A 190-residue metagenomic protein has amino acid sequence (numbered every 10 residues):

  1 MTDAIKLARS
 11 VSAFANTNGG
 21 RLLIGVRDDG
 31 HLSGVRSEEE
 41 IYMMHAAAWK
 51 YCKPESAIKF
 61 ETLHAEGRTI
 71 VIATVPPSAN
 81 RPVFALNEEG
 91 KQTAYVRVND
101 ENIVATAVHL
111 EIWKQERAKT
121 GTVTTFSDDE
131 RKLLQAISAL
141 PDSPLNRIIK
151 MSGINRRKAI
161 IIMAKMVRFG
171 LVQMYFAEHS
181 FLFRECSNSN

Functional and structural regions predicted by a protein language model:
M1-N190: Conserved N-terminal catalytic/coupling substructures associated with nucleotide/phosphate chemistry
